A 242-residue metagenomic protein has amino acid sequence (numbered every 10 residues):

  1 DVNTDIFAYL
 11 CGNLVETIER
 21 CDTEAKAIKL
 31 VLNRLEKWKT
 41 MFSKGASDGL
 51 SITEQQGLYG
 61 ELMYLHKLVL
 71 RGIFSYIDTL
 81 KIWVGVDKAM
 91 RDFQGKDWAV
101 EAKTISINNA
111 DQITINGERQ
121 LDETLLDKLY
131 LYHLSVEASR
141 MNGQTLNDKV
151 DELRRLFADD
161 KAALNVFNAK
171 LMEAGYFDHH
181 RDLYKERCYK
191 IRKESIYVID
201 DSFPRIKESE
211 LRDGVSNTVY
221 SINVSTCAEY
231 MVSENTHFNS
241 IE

Functional and structural regions predicted by a protein language model:
D1-K88, I105-E242: Nucleic-acid endonuclease domains
L68, F93-S106: Conserved catalytic cores of phosphodiester-cleaving nucleases, focusing on short active-site segments
